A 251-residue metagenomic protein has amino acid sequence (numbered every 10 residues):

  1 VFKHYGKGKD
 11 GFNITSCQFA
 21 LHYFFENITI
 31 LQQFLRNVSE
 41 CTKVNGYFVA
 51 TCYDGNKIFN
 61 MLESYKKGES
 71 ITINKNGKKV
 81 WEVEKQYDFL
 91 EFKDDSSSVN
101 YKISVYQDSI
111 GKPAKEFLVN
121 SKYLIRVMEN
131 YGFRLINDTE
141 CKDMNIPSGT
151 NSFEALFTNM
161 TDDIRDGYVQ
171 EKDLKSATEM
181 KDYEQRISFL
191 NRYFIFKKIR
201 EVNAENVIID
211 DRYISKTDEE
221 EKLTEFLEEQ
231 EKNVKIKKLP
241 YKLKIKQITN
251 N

Functional and structural regions predicted by a protein language model:
V1-D10, L35-V38, S121, K172-Y183: Eukaryotic intrinsically disordered and solvent-exposed regulatory patches
F2-I30: A short SAM/SAH-binding and catalytic strip from SAM-dependent methyltransferases
Q18, Q32, R36, V119-K122 (+1 more regions): A structural signal for well-ordered alpha-helical segments within the folded catalytic domains of diverse enzymes
L21-H22, Y53-I58: Short "lid" loop at the C-terminus of a central beta-strand within the Rossmann-like core of SAM-dependent
H22, T29-V44: A short glycine-rich, Lys/Arg-flanked "PGG" loop and its adjoining helix->strand segment in the class I
E26-I28, N60-E63: Short, solvent-exposed loop/turn and secondary-structure capping segments
V44-Y53: Conserved beta-strand signature within the Rossmann-like core of class I S-adenosyl-L-methionine
E63-N250: C-terminal lobe and adjacent flexible extensions of AdoMet/dcAdoMet transferase-like proteins
